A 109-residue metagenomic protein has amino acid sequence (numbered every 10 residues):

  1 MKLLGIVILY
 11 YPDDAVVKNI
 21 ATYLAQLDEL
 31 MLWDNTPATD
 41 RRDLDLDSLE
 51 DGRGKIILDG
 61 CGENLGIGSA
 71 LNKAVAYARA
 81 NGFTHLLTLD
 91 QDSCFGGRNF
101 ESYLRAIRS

Functional and structural regions predicted by a protein language model:
K2-L4: Cell-envelope/extracellular polymer assembly enzymes that use nucleotide-activated donors
L9-Q26: Short, well-formed alpha-helical segments that are part of the catalytic scaffolds of diverse glycosyltransferases
V16-V17, T39-S48, R98: Acidic helix N-cap motif at the loop->helix transition within catalytic regions of sugar-transfer enzymes
D34-D45, E63, S93-C94: A conserved acidic beta->alpha catalytic loop
C61-A78: Glycine-rich, basic loop-to-helix element that forms the pyrophosphate-binding segment of sugar-nucleotide handling
F83-D92: Short beta-strand-to-loop acidic/aromatic patch adjacent to the donor-nucleotide binding site
S93-A106: Acidic donor-binding/catalytic loop of UDP-sugar-dependent glycosyltransferases, especially processive GT2
S109: A short, conserved acidic/glycine-rich loop-to-beta-strand motif that forms the donor nucleotide-sugar/metal
